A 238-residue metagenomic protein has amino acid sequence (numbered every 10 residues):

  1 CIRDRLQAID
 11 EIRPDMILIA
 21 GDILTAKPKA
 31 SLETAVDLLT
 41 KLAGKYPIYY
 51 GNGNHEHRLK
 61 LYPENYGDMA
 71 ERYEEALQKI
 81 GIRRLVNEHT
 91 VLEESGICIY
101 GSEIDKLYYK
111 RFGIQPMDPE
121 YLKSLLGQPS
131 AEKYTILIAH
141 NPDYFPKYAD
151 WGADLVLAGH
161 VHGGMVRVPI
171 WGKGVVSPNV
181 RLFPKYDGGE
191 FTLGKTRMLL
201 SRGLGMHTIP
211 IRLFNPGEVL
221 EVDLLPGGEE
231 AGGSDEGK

Functional and structural regions predicted by a protein language model:
R3, I23-A30, H57-D68, L107-P116 (+2 more regions): Acidic/histidine-rich helix-loop elements that form or flank divalent-metal/phosphate-binding sites at the catalytic
D4-V91: Core catalytic region of metal-dependent phosphoesterases/phosphodiesterases, especially metallo-beta-lactamase-like
D15-I17, K133-I136, D154: Conserved acidic residues
G21-I23, N54-H57, E88-H89, E103-I104 (+3 more regions): Active-site metal-binding loops of divalent metal-dependent hydrolases
K60-I82, H89, E94-T135, F145-P146 (+2 more regions): Binuclear metal-dependent hydrolase catalytic cores centered on His/Asp/Glu-rich metal-binding motifs
N141-D223, G228-E229: Conserved beta-sheet core of the metallophosphoesterase superfamily
P226-K238: C-terminal regulatory/interaction regions
